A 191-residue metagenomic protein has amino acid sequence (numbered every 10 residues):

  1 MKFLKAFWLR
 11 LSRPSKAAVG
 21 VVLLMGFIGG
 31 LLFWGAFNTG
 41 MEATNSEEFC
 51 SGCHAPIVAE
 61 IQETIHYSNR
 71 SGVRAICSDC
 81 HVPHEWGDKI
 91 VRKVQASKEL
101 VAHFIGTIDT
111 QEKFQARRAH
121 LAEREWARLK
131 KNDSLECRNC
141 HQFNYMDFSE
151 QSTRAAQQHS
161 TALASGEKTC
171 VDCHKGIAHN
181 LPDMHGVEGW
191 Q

Functional and structural regions predicted by a protein language model:
K2-Q191: Short sequence/structural segments immediately N-terminal
